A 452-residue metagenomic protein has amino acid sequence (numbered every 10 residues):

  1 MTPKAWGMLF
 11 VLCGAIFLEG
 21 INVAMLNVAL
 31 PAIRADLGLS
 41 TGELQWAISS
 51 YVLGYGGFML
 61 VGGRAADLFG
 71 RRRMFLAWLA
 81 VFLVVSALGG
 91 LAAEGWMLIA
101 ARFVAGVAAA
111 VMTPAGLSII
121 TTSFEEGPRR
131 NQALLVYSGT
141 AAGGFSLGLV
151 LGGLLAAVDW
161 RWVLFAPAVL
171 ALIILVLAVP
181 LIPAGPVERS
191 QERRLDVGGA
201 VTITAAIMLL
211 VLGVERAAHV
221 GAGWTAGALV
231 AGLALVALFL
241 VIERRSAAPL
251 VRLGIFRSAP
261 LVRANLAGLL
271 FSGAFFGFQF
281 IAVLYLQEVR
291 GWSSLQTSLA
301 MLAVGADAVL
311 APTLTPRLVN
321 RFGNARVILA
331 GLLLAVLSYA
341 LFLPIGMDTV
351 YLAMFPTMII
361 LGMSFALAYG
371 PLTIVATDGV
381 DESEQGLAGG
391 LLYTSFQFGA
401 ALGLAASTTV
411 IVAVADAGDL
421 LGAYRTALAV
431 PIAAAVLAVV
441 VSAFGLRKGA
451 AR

Functional and structural regions predicted by a protein language model:
M1-L181, L314, F322, I328-V336 (+5 more regions): Transmembrane-helix bundle of Major Facilitator Superfamily
M1-P3, E192, L392: Short, Lys/Arg-rich N-terminal segment immediately upstream of the first membrane anchor
A5-I21, L26-V28, T41, W224-A228 (+2 more regions): 12-transmembrane solute porter fold
G57, V111, A205-M208, G277 (+2 more regions): Residue-level signal for the membrane-embedded core of alpha-helical transmembrane segments, especially mid-helix
A93-E94, E125, A156, L181-G185 (+6 more regions): Short helix-capping/hinge motifs at transmembrane helix termini and TM-loop junctions
A115, V150, V176-L177, L209-L212 (+5 more regions): Transmembrane alpha-helix boundary/anchor motif
I119, S123, L181, L212 (+4 more regions): A residue-level signal for alpha-helical anchor/packing sites in multi-pass solute transporters
L135, A156-A267, A274, W292-S293 (+2 more regions): Hydrophobic transmembrane-helix bundles of small-molecule transporters
